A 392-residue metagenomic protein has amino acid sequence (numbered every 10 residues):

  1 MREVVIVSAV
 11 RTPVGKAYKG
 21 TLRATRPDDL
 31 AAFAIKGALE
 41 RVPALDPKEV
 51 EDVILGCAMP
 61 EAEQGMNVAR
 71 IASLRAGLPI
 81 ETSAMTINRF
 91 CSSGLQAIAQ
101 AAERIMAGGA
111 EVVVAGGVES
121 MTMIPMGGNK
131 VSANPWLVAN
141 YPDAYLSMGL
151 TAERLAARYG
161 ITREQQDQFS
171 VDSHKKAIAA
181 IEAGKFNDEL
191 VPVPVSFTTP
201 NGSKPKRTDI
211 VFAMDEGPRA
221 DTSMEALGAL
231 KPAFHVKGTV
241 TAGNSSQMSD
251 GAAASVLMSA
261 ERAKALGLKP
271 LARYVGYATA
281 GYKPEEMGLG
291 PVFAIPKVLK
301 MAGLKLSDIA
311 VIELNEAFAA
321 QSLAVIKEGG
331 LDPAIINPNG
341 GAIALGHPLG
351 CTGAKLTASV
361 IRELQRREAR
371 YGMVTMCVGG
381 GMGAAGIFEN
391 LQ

Functional and structural regions predicted by a protein language model:
M1-P27, T222-L289, F293, K300 (+3 more regions): Condensing-enzyme catalytic core mediating Claisen C-C bond formation in acyl metabolism
R11-P13, A24, D28-F33, A44 (+3 more regions): N-terminal extracellular/periplasmic Venus flytrap/periplasmic-binding protein-like
K16-Y18, E103-Y159, A220-T222: Glycine-rich loop/linker segments at domain edges
R23-V112, V118-P135, L190-F212, E285-E286 (+1 more regions): Conserved beta-ketoacyl condensing-enzyme motif
P27-P43, V68-A72, A97, M148-L155 (+5 more regions): Short, well-ordered amphipathic alpha-helical segments that serve as non-catalytic structural scaffolds within diverse
C57-E111, P142-L150, D221-Q247, E328-K355 (+2 more regions): Conserved catalytic cysteine-centered active-site region of acyl-thioester-dependent Claisen-condensing enzymes
I87-V118, A156-F186, A254-E261, I326 (+2 more regions): Active-site-proximal alpha-helical scaffold in enzymes
